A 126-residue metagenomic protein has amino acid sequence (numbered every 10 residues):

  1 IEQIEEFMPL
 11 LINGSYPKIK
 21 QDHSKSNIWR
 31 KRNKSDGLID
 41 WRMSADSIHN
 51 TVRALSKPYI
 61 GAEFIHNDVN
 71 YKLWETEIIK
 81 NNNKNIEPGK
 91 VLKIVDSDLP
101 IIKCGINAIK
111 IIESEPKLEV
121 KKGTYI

Functional and structural regions predicted by a protein language model:
I1, E5, K25, A45 (+1 more regions): A general structural signal for well-ordered alpha-helical packing
I1-I19: Conserved anion/nucleotide-ligand pocket segment
I4, L11, D36-I39, T51: Structural signature of PLP-dependent enzymes
I19-I28: Anionic-ligand binding region
W29-R32, K103-G105: Short, flexible turn/loop "capping" segments at secondary-structure junctions
R30-M43: Acyl-group handling in specialized metabolite and lipid biosynthesis
W41-I126: An anion-binding loop in the catalytic cleft
